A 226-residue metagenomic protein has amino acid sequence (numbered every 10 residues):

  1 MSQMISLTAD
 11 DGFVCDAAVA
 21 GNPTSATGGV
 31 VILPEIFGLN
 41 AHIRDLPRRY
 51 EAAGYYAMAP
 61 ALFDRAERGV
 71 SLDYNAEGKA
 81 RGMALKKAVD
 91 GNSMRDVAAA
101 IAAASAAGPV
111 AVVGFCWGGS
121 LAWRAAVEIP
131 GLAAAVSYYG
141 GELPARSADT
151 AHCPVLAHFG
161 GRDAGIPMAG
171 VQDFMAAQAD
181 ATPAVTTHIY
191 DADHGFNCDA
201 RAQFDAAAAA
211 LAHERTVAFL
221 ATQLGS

Functional and structural regions predicted by a protein language model:
M1-S226: N-terminal cap/leader regions of alpha/beta-hydrolase-fold enzymes, predominantly small-molecule hydrolases
